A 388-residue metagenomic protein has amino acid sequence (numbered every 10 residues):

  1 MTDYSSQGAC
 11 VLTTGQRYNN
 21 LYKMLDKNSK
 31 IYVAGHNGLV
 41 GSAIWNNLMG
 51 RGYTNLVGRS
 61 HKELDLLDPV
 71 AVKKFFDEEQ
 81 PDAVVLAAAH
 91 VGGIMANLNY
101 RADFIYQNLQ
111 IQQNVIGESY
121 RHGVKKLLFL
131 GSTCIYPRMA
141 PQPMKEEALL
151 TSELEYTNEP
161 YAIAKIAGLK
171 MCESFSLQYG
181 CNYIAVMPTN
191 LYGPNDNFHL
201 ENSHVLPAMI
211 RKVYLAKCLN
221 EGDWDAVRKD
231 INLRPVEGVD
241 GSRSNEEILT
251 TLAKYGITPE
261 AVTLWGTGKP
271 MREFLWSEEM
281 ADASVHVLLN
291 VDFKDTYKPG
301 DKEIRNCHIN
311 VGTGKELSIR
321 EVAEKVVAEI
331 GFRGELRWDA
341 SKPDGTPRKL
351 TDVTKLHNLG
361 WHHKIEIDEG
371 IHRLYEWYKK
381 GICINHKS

Functional and structural regions predicted by a protein language model:
N20-L21, N28, G35, L39 (+2 more regions): C-terminal substrate-binding subdomain of Rossmann-fold SDR/epimerase-dehydratase oxidoreductases
A34, R59, V84-H90, L127-T133 (+1 more regions): SDR active-site strand-loop-helix element
M49-K74: Adenosine-cofactor binding site in Rossmann-like domains, unifying the SAM/SAH pocket of S-adenosylmethionine-dependent
P69-L109, E118-R121, T133, R138: NAD(P)H-binding glycine-rich loop region in Rossmannoid oxidoreductase-like domains and their noncatalytic homologs
I105, L109, T157-L169, H199-P207 (+2 more regions): Short-chain dehydrogenase/reductase
Q113-E159, I184, N197: Conserved Rossmann-fold NAD(P)-dependent oxidoreductase catalytic core, especially the SDR/UDP-sugar
N114, Y156-T189, V205-E221: Active-site Tyr-X1-5-Lys
